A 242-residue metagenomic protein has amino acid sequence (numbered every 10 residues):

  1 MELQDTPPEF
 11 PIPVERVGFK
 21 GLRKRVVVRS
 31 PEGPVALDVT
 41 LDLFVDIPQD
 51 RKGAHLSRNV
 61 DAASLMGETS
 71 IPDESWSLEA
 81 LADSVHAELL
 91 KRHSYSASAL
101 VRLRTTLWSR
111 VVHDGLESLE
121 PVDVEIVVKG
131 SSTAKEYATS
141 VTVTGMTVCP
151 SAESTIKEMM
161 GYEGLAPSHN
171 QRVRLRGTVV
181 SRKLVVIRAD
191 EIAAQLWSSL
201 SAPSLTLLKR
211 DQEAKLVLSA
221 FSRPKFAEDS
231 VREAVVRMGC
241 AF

Functional and structural regions predicted by a protein language model:
M1-F242: N-terminal intrinsically disordered, cationic/polar leader segments that include organellar targeting peptides
